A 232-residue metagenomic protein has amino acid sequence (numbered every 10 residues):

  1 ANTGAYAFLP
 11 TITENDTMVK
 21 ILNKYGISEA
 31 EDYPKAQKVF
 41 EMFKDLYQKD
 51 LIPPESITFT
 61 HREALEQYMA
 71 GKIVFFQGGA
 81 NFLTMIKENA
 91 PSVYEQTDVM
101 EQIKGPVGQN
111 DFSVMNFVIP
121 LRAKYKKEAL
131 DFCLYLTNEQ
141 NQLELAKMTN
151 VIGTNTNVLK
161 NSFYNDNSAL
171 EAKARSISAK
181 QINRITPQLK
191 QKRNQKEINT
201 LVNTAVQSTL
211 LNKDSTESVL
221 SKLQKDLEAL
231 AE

Functional and structural regions predicted by a protein language model:
A1-S28, K44, I73: Extracytoplasmic/periplasmic solute-binding protein
G4, E14, M18, A36-F43 (+10 more regions): Stable alpha-helical elements in mature extracytoplasmic
Y25-I57: Glycine-centered hinge/linker elements that transmit conformational signals in sensory and ligand-binding systems
K49, E88-I152, T186-Q191, T204-Q207 (+1 more regions): Extracytoplasmic/periplasmic substrate-recognition and gating elements
E55-M69: Short helix-initiation/N-cap motifs at beta->coil->alpha
E63-Q67, L83-A90, R122, E228: Pocket-flanking alpha-helical
V74-G79: Paired acidic/hydrophobic, glycine-rich loop segments that form the ligand-binding mouth/hinge of periplasmic-binding
T97-M100, M148-L201, S208: Long, aromatic- and glycine/proline-rich binding clefts that accommodate carbohydrate-like moieties
